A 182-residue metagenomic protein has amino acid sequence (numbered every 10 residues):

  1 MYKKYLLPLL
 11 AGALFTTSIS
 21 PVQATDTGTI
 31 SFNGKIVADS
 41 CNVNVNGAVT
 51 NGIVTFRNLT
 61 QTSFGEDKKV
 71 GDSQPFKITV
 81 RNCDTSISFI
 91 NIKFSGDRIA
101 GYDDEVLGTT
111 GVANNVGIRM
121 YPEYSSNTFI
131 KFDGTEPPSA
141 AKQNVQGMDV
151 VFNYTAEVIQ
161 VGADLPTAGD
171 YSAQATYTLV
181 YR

Functional and structural regions predicted by a protein language model:
Y2-Y5, S20-R182: Mature extracellular/passenger domains of Gram-negative fimbrial/pilin and adhesin proteins
L9-T17: Bacterial N-terminal signal peptides
